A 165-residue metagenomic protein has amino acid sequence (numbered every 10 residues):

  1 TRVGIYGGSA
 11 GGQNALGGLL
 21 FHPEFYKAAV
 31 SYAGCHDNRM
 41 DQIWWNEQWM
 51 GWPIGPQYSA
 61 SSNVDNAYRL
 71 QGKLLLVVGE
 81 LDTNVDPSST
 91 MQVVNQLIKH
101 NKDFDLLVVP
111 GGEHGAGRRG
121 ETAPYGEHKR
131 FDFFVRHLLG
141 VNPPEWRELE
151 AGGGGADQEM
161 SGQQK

Functional and structural regions predicted by a protein language model:
T1-K165: Active-site-proximal cap/loop segments of hydrolase catalytic domains
